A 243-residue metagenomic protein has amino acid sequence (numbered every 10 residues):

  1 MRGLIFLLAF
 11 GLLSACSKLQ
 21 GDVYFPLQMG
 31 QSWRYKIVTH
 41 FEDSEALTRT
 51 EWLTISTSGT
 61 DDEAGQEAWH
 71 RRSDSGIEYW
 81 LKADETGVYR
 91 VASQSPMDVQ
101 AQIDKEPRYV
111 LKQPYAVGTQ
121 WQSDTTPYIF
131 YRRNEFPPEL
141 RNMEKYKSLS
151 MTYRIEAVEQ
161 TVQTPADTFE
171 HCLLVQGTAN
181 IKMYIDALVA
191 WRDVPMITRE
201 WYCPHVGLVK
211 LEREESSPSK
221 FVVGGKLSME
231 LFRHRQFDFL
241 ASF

Functional and structural regions predicted by a protein language model:
M1-S14: Sec-dependent bacterial lipoprotein signal peptides
C16-F243: Conserved functional acidic sites
